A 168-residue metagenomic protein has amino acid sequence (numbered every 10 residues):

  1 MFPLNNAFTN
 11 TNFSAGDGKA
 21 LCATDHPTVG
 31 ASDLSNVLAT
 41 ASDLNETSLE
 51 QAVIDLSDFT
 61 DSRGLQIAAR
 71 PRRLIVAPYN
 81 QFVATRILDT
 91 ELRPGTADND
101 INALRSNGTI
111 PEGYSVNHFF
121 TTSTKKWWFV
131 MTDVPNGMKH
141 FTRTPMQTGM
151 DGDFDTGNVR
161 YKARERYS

Functional and structural regions predicted by a protein language model:
M1-N12, L74, Y161-A163: Long, contiguous amphipathic alpha-helices that act as assembly "spine/axial" helices in icosahedral shell and virion
N6, D58, S62: Conserved helix-loop functional segments at active or binding sites
G18-D58, A68-R73, Y79-S168: Sequence/fold signature of self-assembling virion shell proteins
L65: Arginine/glycine-rich "motif VI" loop of SF2 helicases in the C-terminal RecA-like domain
